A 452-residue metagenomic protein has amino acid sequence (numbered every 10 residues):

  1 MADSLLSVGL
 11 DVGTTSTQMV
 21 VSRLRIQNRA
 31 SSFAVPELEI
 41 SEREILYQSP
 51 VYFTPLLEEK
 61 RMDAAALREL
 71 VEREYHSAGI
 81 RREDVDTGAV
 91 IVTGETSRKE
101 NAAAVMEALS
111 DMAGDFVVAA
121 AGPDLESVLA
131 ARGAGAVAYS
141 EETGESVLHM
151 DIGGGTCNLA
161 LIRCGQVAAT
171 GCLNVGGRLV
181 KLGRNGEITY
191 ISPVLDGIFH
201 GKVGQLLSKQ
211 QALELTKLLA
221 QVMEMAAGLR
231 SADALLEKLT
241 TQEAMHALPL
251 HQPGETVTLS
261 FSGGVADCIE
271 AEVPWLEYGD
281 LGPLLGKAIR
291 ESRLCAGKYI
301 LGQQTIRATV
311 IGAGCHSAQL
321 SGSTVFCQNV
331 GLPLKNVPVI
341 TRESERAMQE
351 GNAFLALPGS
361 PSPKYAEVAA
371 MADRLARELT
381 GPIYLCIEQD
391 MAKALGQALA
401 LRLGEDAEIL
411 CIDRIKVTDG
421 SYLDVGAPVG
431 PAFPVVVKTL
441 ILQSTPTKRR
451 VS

Functional and structural regions predicted by a protein language model:
M1-A2, D115-V147, T240-P249, T309: Conserved phosphate-binding catalytic cores of ATP/NTP-utilizing and phosphoryl-transfer enzymes
M1-S32, P36-E37, A136-N174, S452: Gly/Thr-rich phosphate-binding beta-strand-loop-beta motif of the actin/hexokinase/Hsp70
Q18-V20, E37-F53, E83: N-terminal glycine-rich anion-binding loops that anchor highly charged ligand groups
V21, L46-E72, V180-S452: Helical "lid/coupling" subdomains associated with nucleotide-phosphate turnover
V21-S22, S31, E100-A104, L129-G133 (+5 more regions): Short acidic, glycine/serine/threonine-rich loops at helix termini
L56, Y75-A108, T258-P274: Short beta-strand-loop/turn "lid" adjacent to the catalytic site in phosphate-handling enzymes
G94-L129, E277-I289: Glycine-rich phosphate-binding loop and adjoining helix at the ATP-binding site of ATP-dependent phosphoryl-transfer
A119-V128, D151-I152, L301-I306, Q389: Active-site nucleophile and cofactor-binding loops and adjacent substrate-binding regions of central metabolic enzymes
